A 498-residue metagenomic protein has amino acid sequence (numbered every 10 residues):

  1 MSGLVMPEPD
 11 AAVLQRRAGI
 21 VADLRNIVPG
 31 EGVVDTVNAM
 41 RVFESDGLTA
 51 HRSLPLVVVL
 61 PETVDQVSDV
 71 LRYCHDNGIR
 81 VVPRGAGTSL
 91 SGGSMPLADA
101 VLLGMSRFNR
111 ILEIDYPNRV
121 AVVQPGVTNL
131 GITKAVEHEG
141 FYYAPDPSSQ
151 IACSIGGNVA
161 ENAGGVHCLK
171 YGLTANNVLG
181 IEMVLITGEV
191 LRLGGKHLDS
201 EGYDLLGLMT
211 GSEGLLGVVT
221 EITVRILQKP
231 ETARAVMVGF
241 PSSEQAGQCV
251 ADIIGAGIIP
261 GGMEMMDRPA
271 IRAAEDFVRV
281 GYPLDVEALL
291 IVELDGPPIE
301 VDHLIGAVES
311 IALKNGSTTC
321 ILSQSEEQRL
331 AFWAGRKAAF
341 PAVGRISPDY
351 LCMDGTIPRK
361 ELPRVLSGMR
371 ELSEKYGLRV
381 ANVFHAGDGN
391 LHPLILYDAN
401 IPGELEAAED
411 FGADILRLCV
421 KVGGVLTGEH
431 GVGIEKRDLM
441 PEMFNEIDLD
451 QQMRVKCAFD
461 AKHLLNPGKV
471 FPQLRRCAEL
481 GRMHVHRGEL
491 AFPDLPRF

Functional and structural regions predicted by a protein language model:
M1-F498: Noncatalytic alpha-helical scaffold of FAD-dependent oxidoreductases
